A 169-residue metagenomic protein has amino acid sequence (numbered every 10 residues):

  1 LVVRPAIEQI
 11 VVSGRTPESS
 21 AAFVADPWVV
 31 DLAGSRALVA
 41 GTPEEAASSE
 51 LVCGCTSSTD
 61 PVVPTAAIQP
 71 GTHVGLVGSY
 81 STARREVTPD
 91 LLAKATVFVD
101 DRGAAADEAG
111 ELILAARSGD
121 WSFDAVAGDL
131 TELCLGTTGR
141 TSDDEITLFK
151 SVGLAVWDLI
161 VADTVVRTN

Functional and structural regions predicted by a protein language model:
V3-V30: NAD(P)-binding Rossmann-fold cofactor-contacting core
A6, L32-A33, I68, S142: Short, structurally constrained coil/turn elements that cap an alpha-helix or connect an alpha-helix to the following
I7-Q9, G71, K94, E145: A general structural motif
V11-V12, G54, G75-L76, L148-F149: Short catalytic-loop micro-motif centered on adjacent basic/acidic residues
R15-E18, A22, A47, V63 (+4 more regions): Conserved active-site and cofactor/substrate-binding residues in soluble primary-metabolism enzymes
A22-W28, S35-L38, A46-L51, T164-N169: Charge-rich, low-complexity terminal tails
A33-S118: Rossmann-like adenosine-cofactor binding region
A83-N169: Adenosine-phosphate binding glycine-rich loop
